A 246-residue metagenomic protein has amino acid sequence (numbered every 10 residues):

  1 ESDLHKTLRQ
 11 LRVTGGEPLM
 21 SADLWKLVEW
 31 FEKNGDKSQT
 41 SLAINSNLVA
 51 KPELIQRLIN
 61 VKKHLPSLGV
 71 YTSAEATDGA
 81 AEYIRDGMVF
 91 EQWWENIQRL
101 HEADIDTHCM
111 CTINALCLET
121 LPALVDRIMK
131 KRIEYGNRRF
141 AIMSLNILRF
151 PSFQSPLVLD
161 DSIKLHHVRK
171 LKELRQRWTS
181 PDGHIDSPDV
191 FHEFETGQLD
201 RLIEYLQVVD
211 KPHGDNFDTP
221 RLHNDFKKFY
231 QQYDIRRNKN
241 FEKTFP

Functional and structural regions predicted by a protein language model:
E1-T7, H64-L65, N96-T107, K131 (+1 more regions): A structural motif corresponding to the C-terminal end of an alpha-helix and its immediate exit/capping segment
K6-A22, N34-L54, K62-W94, D106-A115 (+1 more regions): Core AdoMet radical
D23-E29, P52-N60, T120-L124: Distinct, well-ordered alpha-helical segments
L27, W93-N96, L100, L124: Alpha-helical packing segments of well-folded alpha/beta enzyme cores
F31, L58-V61, I97-H101, I128: Hydrophobic positions in alpha-helices of CheY-like receiver
I113-E119, G136-K172, I185, H192-E195: Flexible glycine/acidic-rich beta-alpha junction loops that bind and position SAM and/or redox cofactors in anaerobic
A115-K131: Catalytic cores of alpha/beta
E173-P246: Radical SAM enzyme core and accessory elements
